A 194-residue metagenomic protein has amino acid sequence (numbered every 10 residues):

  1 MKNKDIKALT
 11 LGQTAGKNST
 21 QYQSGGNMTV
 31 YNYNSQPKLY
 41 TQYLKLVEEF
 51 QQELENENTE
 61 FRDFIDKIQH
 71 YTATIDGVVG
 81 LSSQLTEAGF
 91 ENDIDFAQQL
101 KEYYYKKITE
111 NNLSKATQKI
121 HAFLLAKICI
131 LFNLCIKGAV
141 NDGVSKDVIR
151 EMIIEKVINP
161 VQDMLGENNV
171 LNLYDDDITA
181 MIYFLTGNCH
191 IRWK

Functional and structural regions predicted by a protein language model:
K2-Q42: Long, low-complexity intrinsically disordered regions enriched in small/polar and proline/glycine residues
Y43-K194: Long, low-complexity, intrinsically disordered terminal regions
